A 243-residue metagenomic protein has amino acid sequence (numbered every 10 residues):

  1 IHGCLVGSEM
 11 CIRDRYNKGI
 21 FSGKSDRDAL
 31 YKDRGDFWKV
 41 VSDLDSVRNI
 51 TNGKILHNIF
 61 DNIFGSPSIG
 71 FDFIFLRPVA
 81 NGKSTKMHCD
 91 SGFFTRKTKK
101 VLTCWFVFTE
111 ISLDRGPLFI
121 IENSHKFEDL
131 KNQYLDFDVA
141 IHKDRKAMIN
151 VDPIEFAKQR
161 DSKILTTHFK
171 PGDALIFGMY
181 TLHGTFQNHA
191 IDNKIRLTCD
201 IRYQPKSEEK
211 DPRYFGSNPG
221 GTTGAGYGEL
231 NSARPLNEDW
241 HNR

Functional and structural regions predicted by a protein language model:
I1-G7, C11-I12: Single conserved hydrophobic/aromatic residue that forms the stacking wall/gate of nucleotide- or nucleobase-binding
E9, Y16-K18, G23-I74, T95 (+2 more regions): Signature of the catalytic double-stranded beta-helix
F21-D26, N132-D136, P171-I176, Y180-R243: Non-heme Fe(II)/2-oxoglutarate
S66-I69, S91, R96, F106-P117 (+1 more regions): Active-site region of the double-stranded beta-helix
R77-G92, Y180, G184: Conserved short histidine dyad/triad with adjacent acidic residue
V79-N81, I121-E128, I201-S207: Short edge-strand/loop segments of extracellular domains
H88, T95-L113, H168-P171, I176 (+1 more regions): Short, conserved beta-strand element in jelly-roll/cupin
L113-L182: Double-stranded beta-helix
